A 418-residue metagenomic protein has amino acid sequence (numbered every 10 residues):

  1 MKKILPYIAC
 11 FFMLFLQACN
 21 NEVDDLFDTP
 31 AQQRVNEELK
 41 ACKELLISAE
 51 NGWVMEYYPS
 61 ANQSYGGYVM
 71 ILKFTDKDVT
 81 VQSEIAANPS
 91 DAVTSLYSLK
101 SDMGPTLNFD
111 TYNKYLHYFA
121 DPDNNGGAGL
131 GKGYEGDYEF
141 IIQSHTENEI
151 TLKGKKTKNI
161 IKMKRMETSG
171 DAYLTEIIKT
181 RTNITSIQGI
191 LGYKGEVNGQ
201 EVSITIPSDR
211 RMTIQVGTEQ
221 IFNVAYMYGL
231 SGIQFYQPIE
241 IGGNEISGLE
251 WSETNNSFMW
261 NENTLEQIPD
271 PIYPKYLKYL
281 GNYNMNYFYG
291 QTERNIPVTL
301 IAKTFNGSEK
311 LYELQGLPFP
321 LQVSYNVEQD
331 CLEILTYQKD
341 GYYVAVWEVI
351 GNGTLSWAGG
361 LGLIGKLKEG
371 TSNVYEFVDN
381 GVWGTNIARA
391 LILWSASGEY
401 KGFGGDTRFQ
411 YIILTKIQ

Functional and structural regions predicted by a protein language model:
K2-C10: Sec-dependent signal peptide recognition, specifically the positively charged N-region followed immediately by
F15-A18: C-terminal motif of bacterial Sec signal peptides marking the signal peptidase cleavage site
N20-T106, H145, K155-N159, T168-I190 (+2 more regions): Acidic/polar, low-complexity intrinsically disordered N-terminal segments immediately downstream of a Sec signal
D24-V35, K40, E44, G243-Q418: Hydrophilic extracytoplasmic domains
S60-G104, L116, E196-G232, G290-G341: N-terminal glycine/threonine-rich, aromatic-flanked beta-hairpin/loop signature
N108-Y134, S231-I246, Y343-G362, L367: An anionic, turn-rich surface loop/hairpin at beta-sheet edges that serves as a generic interaction/coordination patch
D123-G195, N386-G398, G402-Q410: A charged, solvent-exposed segment within the mature domains of Sec-exported extracytoplasmic proteins
N159-I160, K164-N286, P297-T299, K303 (+4 more regions): Preference for solvent-exposed, low-hydrophobicity sequence contexts
